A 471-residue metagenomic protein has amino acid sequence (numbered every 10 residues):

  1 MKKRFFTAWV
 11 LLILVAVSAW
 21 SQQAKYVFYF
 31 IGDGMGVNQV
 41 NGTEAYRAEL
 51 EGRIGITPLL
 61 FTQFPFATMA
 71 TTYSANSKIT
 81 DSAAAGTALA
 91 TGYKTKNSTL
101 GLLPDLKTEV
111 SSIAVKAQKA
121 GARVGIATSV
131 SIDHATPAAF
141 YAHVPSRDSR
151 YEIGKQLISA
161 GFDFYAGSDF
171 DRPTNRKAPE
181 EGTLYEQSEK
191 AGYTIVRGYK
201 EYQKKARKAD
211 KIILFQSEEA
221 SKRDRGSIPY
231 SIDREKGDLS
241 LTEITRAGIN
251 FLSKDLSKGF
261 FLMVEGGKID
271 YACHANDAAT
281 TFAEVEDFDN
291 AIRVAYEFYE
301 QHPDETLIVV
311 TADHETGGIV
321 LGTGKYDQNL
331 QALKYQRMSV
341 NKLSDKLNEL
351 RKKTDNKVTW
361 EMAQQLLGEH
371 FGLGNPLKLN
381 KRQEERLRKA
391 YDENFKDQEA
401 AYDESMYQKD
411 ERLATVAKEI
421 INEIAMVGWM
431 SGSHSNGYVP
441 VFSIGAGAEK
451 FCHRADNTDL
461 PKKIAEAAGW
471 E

Functional and structural regions predicted by a protein language model:
M1-W9: Bacterial N-terminal signal peptides that target proteins for export
A8-S18: Bacterial N-terminal signal peptides
A19-Q23: Boundary at the C-terminal end of the N-terminal hydrophobic targeting segment
K25-Y26, M35-N41, A45-T87, H134-E471: A post-motif C-terminal structural segment
Y93-F162, D169: Extracytoplasmic mature domains of secreted/periplasmic and thylakoid-lumen proteins
